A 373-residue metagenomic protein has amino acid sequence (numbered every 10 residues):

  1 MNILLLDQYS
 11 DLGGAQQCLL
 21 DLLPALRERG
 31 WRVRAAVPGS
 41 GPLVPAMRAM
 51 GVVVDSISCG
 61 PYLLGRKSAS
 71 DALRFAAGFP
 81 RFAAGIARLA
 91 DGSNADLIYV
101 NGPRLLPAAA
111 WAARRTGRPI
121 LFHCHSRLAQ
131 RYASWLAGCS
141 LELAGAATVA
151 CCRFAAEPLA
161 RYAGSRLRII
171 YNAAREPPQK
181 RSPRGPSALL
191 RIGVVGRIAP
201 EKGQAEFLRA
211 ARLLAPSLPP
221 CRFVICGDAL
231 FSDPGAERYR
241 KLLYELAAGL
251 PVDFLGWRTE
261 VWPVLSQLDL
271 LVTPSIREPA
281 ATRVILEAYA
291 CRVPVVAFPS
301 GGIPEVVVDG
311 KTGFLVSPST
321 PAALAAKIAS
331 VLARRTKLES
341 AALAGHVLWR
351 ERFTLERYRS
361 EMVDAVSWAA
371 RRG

Functional and structural regions predicted by a protein language model:
G13-D21, A199-L213, L286, A322: A conserved mid-protein helix/loop that constitutes part of the nucleotide-sugar donor-binding site
V100-L106, C124: Short His-centered aromatic/hydrophobic patch
F154, A173: Carbohydrate-associated surface elements
E237-W257: Nucleotide-activated donor-binding/catalytic signature segment of Leloir-type glycosyltransferases, i.e., the conserved
S266-A280, V293-P294: Acidic donor-binding loop of glycosyltransferase active sites
P294-A297, V307: Short hydrophobic beta-strand element within catalytic cores of glycosyltransferases and related nucleotide-activated
D309-G310, F314-P321, S330-T336: Conserved acidic donor-binding segment of nucleotide-sugar-dependent glycosyltransferases
A323, S330, K337-R352, Y358: A short, well-ordered alpha-helix in the C-terminal region of glycosyltransferases
